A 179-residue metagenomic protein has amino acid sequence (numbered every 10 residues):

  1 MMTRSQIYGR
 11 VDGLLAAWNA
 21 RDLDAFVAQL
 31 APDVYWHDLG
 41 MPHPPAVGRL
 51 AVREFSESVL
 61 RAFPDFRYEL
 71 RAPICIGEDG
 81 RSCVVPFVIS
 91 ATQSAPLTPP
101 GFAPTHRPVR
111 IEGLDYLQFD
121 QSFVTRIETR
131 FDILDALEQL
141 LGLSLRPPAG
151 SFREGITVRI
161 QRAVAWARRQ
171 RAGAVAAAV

Functional and structural regions predicted by a protein language model:
M1-V179: C-terminal and inter-domain tail/linker signature
